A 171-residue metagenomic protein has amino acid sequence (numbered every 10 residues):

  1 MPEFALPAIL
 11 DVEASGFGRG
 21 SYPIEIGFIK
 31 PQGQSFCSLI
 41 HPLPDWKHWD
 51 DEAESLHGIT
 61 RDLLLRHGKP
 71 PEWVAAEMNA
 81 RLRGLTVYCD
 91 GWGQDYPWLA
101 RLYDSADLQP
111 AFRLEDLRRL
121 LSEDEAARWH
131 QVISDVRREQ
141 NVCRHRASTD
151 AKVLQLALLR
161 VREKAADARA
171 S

Functional and structural regions predicted by a protein language model:
E3-P7, R19-I24, K30-I59, N79-S171: Metal-dependent phosphoesterase core characteristic of DEDDh/y 3'-5' exonuclease domains
I9-D11: Short hydrophobic beta-strand that contains or immediately precedes a catalytic carboxylate
S15: Conserved Rossmann-like nucleotide-cofactor binding loop
S55-M78: Metal-dependent phosphoesterase signature
